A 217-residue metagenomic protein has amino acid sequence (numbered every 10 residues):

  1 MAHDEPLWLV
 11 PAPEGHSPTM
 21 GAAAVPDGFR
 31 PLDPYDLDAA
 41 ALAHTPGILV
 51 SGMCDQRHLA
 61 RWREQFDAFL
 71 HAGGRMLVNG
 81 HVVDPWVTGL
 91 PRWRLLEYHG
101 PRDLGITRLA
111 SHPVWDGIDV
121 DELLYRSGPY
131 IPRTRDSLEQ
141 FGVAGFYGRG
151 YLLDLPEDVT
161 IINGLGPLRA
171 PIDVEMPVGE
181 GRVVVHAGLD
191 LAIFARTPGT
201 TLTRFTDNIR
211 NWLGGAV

Functional and structural regions predicted by a protein language model:
H3, T19-D27, L104-P198, V217: Catalytic beta-strand/loop cores that center a nucleophilic Ser/Cys/Thr and support acyl-enzyme chemistry
H3-R94: Helical hinge/lid and interdomain linker segments adjacent to catalytic or ligand-binding clefts that mediate domain
F29, F66-F69, Y98, F141 (+3 more regions): Phenylalanine-focused residue identity feature
R57-T134, T201: A glycine-rich, often tryptophan-bearing local segment used as a flexible ligand/cofactor-contacting loop or short
P198-T206: Short, charged, low-complexity patches
F205-A216: C-terminal alpha-helix
